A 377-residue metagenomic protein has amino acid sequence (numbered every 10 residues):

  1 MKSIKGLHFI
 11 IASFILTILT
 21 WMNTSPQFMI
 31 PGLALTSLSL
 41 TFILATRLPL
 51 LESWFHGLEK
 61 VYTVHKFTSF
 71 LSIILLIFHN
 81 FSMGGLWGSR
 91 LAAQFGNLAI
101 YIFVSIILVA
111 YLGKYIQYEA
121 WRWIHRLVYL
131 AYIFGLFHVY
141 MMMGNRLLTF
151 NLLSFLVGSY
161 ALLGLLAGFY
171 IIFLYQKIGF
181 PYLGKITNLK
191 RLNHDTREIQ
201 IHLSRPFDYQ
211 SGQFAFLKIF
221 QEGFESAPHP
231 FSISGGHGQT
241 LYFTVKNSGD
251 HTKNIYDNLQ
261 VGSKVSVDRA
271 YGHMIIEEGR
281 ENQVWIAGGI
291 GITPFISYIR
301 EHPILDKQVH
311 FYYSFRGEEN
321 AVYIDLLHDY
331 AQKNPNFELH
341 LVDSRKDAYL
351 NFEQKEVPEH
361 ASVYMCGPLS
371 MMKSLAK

Functional and structural regions predicted by a protein language model:
M1-F78: Membrane-anchoring hydrophobic segments
G6-F9, S13, V64-I172, Q239 (+1 more regions): FNR/FR-type flavoprotein reductase catalytic core
S37-L38, I43-L44, F55-H56, V61 (+9 more regions): Long, contiguous hydrophobic alpha-helical segments, chiefly transmembrane helices and signal peptides
L48-P49, K114-Y115, I171-F180: Membrane-interface capping segments at transmembrane-helix boundaries
G57, G235, I276-E278: Generic structural "secondary-structure junction" signal
L58-V61, N80-G88, R146-Y160, I178-L189 (+1 more regions): Juxtamembrane/interfacial segments around transmembrane helices
Q176-S266, Q308, F315-G317, H328 (+1 more regions): Ferredoxin-reductase
